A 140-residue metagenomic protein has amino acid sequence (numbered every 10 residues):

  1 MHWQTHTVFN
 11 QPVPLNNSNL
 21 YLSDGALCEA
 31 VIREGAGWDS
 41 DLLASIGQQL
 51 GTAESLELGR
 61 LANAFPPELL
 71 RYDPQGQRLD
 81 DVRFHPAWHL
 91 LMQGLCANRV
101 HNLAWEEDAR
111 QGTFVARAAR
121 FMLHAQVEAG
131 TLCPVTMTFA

Functional and structural regions predicted by a protein language model:
M1-R110: Extended, charge-enriched "interface" segments that sit outside catalytic cores
W88-A140: Glycine-rich flavin
